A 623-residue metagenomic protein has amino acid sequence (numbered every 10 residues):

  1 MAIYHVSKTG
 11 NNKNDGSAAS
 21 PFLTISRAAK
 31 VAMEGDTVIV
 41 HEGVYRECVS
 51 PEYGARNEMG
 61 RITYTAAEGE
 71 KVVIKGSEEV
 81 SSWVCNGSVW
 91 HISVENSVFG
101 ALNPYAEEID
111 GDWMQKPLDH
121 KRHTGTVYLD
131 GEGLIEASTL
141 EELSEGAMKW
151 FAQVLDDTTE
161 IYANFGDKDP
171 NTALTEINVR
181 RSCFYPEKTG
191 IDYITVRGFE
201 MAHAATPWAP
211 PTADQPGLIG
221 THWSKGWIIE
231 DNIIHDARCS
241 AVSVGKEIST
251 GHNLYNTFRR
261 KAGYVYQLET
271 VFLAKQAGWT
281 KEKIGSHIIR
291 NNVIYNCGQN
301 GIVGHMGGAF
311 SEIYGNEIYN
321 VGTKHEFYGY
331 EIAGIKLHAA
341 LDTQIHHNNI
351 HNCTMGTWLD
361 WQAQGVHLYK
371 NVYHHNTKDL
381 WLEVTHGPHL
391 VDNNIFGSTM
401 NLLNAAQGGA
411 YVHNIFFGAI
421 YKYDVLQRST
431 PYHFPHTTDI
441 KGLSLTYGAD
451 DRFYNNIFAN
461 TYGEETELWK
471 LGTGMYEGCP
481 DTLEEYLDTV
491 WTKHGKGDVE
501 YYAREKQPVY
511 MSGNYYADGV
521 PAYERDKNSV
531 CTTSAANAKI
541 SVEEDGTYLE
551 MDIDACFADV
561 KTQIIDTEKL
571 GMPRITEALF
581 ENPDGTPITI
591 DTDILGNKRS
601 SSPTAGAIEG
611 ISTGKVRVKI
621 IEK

Functional and structural regions predicted by a protein language model:
I3-W223, I233-H235, S243, E247-W279 (+5 more regions): Extracellular polysaccharide-degrading/modifying enzymes targeting complex plant/algal/animal polysaccharides
E42-G43, G304-G307: Short, well-ordered beta-to-alpha junction loops that form the rim of enzyme active sites and present histidine/acidic
D192-A205, K225-S240, S249-A274, T280-N300 (+8 more regions): Right-handed parallel beta-helix
A333, G397-M400, P435-G442, H494-G497: Short beta-alpha connecting loops at secondary-structure transitions that line or flank enzyme active sites
T357-L359, L380-E383, G442-L445: Solvent-exposed loop and edge beta-strand segments that line ligand/cofactor-binding and catalytic clefts
